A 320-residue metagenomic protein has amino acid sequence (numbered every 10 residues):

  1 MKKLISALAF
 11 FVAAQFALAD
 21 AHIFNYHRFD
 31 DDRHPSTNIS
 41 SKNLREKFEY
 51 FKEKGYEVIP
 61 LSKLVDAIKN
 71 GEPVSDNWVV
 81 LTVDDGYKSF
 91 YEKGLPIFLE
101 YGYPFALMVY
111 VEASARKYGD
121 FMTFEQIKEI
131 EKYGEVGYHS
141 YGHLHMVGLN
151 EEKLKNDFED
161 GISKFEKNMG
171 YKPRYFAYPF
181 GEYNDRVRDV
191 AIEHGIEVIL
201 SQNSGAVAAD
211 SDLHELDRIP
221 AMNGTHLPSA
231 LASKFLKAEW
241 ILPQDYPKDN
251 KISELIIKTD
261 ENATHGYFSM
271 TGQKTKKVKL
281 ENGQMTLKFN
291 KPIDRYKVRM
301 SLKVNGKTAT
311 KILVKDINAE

Functional and structural regions predicted by a protein language model:
M1-N77, P96-A106, V111-K117, F121-M122 (+1 more regions): Terminal accessory/targeting
K2, G205-A208: A general structural signal for short secondary-structure junctions and capping/turn motifs
A21-N38, K54, K69-V79, Y87-S89 (+3 more regions): Metal-dependent polysaccharide deacetylase catalytic core of the NodB/CE4 family, i.e., the active-site-bearing domain
V58-P60, A177, L200: A structural signal for short, well-ordered beta-strand segments and their strand-loop junctions that often border
V83, I196-G205: Acidic, His- and aromatic-enriched active-site or binding-groove loops in soluble protein domains that engage sugars
